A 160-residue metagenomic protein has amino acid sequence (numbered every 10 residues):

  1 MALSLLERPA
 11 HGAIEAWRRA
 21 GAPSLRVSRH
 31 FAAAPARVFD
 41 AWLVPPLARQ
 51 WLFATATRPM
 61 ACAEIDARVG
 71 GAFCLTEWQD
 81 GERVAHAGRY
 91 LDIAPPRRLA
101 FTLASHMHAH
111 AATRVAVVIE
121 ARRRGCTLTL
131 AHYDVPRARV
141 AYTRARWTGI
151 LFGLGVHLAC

Functional and structural regions predicted by a protein language model:
M1-R58: Hydrophobic ligand-binding cavity/cleft-lining segments
L3, A100-G149: Beta-strand/loop substructures that line and gate deep hydrophobic ligand-binding cavities in soluble
G21, L25, V84, T113: Exposed loop/turn and edge beta-strand positions of beta-sandwich/beta-sheet ligand-binding modules
R26-V27, P46-R83: Short beta-edge strand/loop motif at the mouth of beta-sheet-based domains
R29, A63, H86-L91, T113-E120: Hydrophobic/aromatic beta-strand elements that line small-molecule binding cavities or substrate pockets in beta-rich
V38-F39, A48, F73, Y90 (+4 more regions): Hydrophobic pocket/interface hotspot
L43, L151-A159: Short amphipathic alpha-helical signal-transduction/dimerization elements
A94-L99: Short, conserved beta-turn/loop elements at beta-strand boundaries and strand-helix junctions
